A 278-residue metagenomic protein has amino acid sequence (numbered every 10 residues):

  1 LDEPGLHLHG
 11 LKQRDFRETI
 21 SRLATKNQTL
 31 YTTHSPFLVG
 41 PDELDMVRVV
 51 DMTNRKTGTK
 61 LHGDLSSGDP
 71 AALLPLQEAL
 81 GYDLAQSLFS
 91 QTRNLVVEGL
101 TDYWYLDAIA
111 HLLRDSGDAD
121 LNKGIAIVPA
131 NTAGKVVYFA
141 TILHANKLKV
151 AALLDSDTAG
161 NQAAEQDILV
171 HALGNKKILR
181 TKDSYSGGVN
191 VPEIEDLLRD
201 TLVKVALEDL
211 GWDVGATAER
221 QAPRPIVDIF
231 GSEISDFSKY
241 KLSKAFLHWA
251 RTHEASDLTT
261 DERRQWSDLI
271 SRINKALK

Functional and structural regions predicted by a protein language model:
L1-S87, D257-L258, S267, K275: Switch/communication elements of ASCE P-loop NTPase nucleotide-binding domains
L80-V96, L100-K278: Acidic, Mg2+-coordinating catalytic modules of nucleic-acid enzymes
